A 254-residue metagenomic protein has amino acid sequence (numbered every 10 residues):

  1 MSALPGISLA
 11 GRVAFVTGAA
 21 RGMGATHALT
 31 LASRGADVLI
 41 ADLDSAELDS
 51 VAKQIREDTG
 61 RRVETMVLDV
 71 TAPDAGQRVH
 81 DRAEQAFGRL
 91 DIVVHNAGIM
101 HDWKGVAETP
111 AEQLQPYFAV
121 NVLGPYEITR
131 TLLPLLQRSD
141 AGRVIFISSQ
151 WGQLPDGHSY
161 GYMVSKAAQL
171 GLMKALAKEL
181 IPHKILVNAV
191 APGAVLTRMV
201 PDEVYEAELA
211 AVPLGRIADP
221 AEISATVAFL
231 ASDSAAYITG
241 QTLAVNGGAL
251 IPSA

Functional and structural regions predicted by a protein language model:
S2-P5, M100-W103, L154, A228 (+1 more regions): Short C-terminal tail/terminal secondary-structure segment of NAD(P)H-dependent dehydrogenase/reductase domains
S8-L39: Canonical Rossmann dinucleotide-binding motif of NAD(H)/NADP(H)-dependent dehydrogenases/reductases, specifically
Q77, M100-Q115, H158-G161, M199-E203: Conserved mid-core segment of classical short-chain dehydrogenase/reductases
A107-Y126, I145, Y162, Q169: Catalytic Tyr-X3-Lys loop
T129, S165, M173: Active-site helix of classical SDR
P134, K178-P182, A236: Alpha-helical segment proximal to the catalytic Tyr-Lys
A141, I181, L186, I238-G240: Short, small/polar-rich loop/turn modules that mediate ligand/substrate recognition or access, typified
S149: Residue(s) in the substrate-gating loop at a strand-loop-helix junction that position the organic substrate next
